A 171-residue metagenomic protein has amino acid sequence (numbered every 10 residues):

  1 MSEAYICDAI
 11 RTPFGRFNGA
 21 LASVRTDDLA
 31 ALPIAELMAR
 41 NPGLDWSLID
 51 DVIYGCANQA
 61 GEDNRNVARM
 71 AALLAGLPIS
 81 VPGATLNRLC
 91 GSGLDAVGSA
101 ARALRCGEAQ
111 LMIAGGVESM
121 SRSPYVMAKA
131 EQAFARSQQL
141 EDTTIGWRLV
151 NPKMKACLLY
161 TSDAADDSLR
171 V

Functional and structural regions predicted by a protein language model:
M1-V24, I145, V150: Condensing-enzyme catalytic core mediating Claisen C-C bond formation in acyl metabolism
I10-P13, G55-Q59, R88-S92, G116-S121: Acidic, glycine-rich active-site loops and adjacent beta-strand->loop/helix elements that engage anionic groups
L21-M38: Short catalytic helix/loop segments, enriched in acidic residues and glycine and frequently bearing histidine
V24, C56-Q110, T144-G146, M154-L159: Conserved catalytic cysteine-centered active-site region of acyl-thioester-dependent Claisen-condensing enzymes
L37-L48: Phosphate/pyrophosphate-binding loops at sites that engage ATP/ADP/AMP, CoA/4′-phosphopantetheine, polyphosphate
S123-L159: Glycine-/small-residue-rich "gating" segment that lines the acyl/pantetheine channel and substrate pocket
Y160-A165: Conserved small/polar residues in nucleotide/adenosyl-binding loops
